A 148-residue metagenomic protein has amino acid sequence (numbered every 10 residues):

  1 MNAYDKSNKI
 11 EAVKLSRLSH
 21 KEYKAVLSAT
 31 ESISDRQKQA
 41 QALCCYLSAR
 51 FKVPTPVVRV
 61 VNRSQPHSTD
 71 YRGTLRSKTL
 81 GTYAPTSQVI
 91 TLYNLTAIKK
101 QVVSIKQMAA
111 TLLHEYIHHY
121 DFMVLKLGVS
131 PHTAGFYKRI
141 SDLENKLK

Functional and structural regions predicted by a protein language model:
M1-D35, C45: N-terminal low-structure segments adjacent to metalloprotease catalytic domains across cellular compartments
S34-Q88, K148: Auxiliary, metal-adjacent structural segments of Zn-dependent hydrolase domains
L47, E115-Y116, R139: Amphipathic alpha-helical segments in well-ordered regions
P66-K106, H119-M123, L127, H132-R139: Active-site scaffold of zinc-dependent metalloenzymes
Q107-Y116: Short alpha-helical catalytic segment bearing the HExxH-like zincin motif of zinc-dependent metalloproteases
E144: Catalytic phosphate/metal-binding cores of nucleic-acid and nucleotide-processing enzymes, i.e., regions that mediate
